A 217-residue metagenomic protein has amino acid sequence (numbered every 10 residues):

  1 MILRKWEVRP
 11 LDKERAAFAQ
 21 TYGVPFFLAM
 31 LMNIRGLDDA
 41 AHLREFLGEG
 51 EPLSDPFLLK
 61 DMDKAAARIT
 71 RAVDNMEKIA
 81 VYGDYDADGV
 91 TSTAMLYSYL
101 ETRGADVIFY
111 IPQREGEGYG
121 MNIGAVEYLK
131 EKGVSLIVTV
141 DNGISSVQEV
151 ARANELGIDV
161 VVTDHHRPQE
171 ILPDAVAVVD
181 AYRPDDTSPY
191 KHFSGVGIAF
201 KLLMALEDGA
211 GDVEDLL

Functional and structural regions predicted by a protein language model:
M1-L217: Replace "Mg2+/Mn2+-dependent" with "divalent metal-dependent
